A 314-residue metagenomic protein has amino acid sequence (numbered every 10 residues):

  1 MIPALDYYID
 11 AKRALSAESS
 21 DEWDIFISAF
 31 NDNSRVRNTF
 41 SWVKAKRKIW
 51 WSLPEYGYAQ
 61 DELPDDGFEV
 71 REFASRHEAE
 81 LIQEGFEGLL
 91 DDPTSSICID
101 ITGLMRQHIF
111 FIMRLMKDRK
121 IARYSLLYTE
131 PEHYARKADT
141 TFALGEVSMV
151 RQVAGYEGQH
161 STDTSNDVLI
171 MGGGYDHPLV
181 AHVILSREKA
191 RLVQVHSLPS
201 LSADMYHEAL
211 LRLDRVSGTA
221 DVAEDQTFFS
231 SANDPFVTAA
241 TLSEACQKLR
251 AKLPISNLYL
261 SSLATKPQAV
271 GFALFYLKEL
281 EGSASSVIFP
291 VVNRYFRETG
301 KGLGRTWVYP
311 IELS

Functional and structural regions predicted by a protein language model:
M1-S96, L104-S314: Long, low-complexity, Lys/Arg-enriched
